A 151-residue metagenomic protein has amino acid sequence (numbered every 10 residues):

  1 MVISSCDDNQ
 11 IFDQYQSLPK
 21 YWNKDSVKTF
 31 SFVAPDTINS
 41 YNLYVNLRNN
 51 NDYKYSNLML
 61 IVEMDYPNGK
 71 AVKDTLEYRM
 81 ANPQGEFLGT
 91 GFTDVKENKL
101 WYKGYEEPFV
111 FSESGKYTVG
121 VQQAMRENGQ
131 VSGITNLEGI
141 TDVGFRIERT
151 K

Functional and structural regions predicted by a protein language model:
V2-S5: C-terminal motif of bacterial Sec signal peptides marking the signal peptidase cleavage site
N9-E63, G69: Start-of-domain marker
Y15-Q16, D74-N82: Solvent-exposed serine/threonine-rich low-complexity stretches and specific carbohydrate-binding patches
F30-N39, P108-S112, R146-K151: Extracellular and analogous surface-interaction loops
L47-N49, E77, E106, V121-M125: A mature extracytoplasmic/lumenal domain signature
Y66-K70, Q84, K151: Solvent-exposed strand-loop boundary residues in beta-sheet-rich modules
Y78-M80, L88-F109: A beta-strand/beta-hairpin structural motif
S112-R149: Internal, hydrophobic beta-strand segments that form the core of beta-sheet-rich folds
